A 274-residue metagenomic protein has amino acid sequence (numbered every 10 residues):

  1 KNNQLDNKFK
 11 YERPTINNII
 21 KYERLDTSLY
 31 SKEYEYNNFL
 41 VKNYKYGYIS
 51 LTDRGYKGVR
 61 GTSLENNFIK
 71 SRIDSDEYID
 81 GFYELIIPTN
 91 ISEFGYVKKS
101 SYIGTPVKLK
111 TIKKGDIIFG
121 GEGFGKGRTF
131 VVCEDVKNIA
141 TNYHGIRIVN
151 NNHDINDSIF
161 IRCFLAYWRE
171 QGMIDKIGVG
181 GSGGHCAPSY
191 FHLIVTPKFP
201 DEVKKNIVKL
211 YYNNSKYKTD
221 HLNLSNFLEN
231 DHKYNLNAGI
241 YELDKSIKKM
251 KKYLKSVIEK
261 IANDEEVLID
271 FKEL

Functional and structural regions predicted by a protein language model:
K1, N138-I146, V179-N206, N213 (+2 more regions): A short glycine-rich beta-alpha junction/loop motif
K1-D74, P200-L274: Non-catalytic DNA-recognition/assembly elements of restriction-modification systems
K21, I87, R147-N150, V195: Short, well-ordered beta-strand micro-motif
D53-I73, I87-K114: Sequence-specific dsDNA recognition surfaces
I79-G81, T111-G115, Y190: Short, well-ordered loop/turn elements at secondary-structure boundaries
S92-S100, I117-N142, G172-G181: Short, ligand-facing micro-motifs at secondary-structure edges
L109, G120-L165: A short beta-sheet element
R169-G172, D264: Short glycine-centered helix-capping/turn motifs at secondary-structure transition points
